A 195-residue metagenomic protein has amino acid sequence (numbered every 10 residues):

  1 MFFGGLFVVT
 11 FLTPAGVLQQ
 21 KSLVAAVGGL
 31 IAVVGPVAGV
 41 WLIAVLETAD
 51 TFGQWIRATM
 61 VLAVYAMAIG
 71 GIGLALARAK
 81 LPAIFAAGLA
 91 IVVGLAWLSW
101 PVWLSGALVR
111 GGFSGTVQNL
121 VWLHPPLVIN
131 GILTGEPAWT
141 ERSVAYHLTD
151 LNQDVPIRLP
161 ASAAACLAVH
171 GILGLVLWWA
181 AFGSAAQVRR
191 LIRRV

Functional and structural regions predicted by a protein language model:
M1-A38, G53-I56: Helix-loop-helix units of permease transmembrane domains in multi-pass membrane transporters, especially ABC
M1-G5, G53-A66, A86-A96, G115-L127 (+1 more regions): Alpha-helical transmembrane segments of polytopic membrane proteins
F2-F11, V33-W41, V102-L123: Hydrophobic alpha-helical transmembrane segments
V9-G16, A75, H170-V195: Junction motif at the cytosolic side of a transmembrane helix
G29-K80: Secretory targeting signals
V34-L42, V92-L98, H170-A181: Hydrophobic core of alpha-helical transmembrane segments in multi-pass integral membrane proteins
A66-R110: A structural motif at transmembrane helix-loop-helix junctions in multipass membrane proteins
W100-V169: Terminal transmembrane helical anchor/hairpin motif
